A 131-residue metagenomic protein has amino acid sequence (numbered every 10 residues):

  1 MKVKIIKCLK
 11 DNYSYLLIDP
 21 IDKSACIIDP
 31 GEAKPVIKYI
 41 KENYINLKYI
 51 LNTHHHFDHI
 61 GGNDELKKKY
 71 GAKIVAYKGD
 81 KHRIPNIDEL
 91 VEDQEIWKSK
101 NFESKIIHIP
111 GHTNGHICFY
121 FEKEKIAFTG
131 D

Functional and structural regions predicted by a protein language model:
M1-N43, C118-G130: Conserved beta-strand hairpin/beta-sheet module of binuclear metal-dependent hydrolase folds, prominently
I5-K7, D88, H108-P110: Short Gly/Pro-enriched turn/cap motifs at secondary-structure boundaries
C8, P20, D80-K81, I96 (+1 more regions): Short polar/acidic secondary-structure junctions
L16, I96-E122, I126-A127: Core dinuclear metal-dependent hydrolase active-site scaffold
L17, D29, H54, L66 (+4 more regions): Divalent metal-coordination and catalytic microenvironments
A25, E32-K105: Active-site HxH/HxHxD metal-binding segment of metal-dependent hydrolases
D64, I74-K78, T113, E122-D131: Short N-terminal secondary-structure initiator segments
